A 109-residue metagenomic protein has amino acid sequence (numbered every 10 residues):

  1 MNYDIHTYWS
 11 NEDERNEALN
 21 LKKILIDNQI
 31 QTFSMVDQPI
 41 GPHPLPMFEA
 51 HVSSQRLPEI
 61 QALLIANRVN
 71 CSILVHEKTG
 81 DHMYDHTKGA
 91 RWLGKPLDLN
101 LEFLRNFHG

Functional and structural regions predicted by a protein language model:
M1-G109: Long, contiguous binding/interaction regions
